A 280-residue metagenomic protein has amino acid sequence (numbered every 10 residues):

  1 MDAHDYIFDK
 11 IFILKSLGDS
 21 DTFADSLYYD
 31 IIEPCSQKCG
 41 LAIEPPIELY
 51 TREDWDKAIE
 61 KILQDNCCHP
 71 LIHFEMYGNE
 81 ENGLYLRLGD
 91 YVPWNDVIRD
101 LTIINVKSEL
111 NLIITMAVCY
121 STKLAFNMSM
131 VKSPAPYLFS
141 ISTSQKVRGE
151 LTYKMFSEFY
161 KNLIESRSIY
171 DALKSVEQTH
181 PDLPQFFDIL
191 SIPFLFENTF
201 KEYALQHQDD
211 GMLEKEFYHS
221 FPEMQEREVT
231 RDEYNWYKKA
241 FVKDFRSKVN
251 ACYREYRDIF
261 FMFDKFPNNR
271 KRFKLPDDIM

Functional and structural regions predicted by a protein language model:
M1-G78, G83-P93, S108-A117, D188 (+1 more regions): A domain-level signal for caspase-like cysteine endopeptidase catalytic cores and their zymogen-processing architecture
D30-P34, E158, S175: Long, highly charged amphipathic alpha-helices
I43-Y50, S140-R148, A172-L173: A generic structural motif
L88-K154, E158: Catalytic cores of nucleophile-dependent amide-cleaving enzymes
K161: Short alpha-helix plus adjacent loop in nuclease-associated cores
E165-V249: A conserved mid-domain beta-alpha-beta active-site/ligand-binding segment of alpha/beta enzyme cores
M224-M280: Extended non-globular C-terminal regions
